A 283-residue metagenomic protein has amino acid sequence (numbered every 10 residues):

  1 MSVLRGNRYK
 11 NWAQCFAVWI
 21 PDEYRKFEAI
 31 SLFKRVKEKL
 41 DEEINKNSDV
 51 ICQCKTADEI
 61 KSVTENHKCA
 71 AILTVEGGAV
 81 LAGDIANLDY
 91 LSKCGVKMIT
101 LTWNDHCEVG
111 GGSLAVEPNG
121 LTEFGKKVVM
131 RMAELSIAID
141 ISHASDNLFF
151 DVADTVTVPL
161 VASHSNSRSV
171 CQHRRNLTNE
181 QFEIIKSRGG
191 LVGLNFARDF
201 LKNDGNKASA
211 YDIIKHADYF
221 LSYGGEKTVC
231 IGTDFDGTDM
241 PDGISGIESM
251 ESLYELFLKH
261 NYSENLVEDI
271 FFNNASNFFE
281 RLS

Functional and structural regions predicted by a protein language model:
M1-N195, D199, I214, D218-L221 (+3 more regions): Extended, charged catalytic domains and RNA/DNA-binding interfaces, predominantly in divalent-metal-using enzymes
I20-P21, G237, F272-N277: A short, acidic, flexible beta-alpha connecting loop/helix-capping segment that sits on the rim of active
K26-E28, D204-N206, D242-I244: Second-shell loop/turn segments in exported
V161, C230-I231, E268-F272: Beta-strand segments within the central parallel beta-sheet cores of soluble alpha/beta enzyme folds
F196, G224-I247: Short acidic/histidine-rich active-site segments
D204, G237-M240, L258-E264: Outer-membrane beta-barrel pore domains
A208-A210: Short, surface-exposed loop/helix-turn segments at secondary-structure junctions that function as lids/hinges flanking
S245-S283: Mid-to-C-terminal alpha-helical segments outside catalytic/metal-binding sites
